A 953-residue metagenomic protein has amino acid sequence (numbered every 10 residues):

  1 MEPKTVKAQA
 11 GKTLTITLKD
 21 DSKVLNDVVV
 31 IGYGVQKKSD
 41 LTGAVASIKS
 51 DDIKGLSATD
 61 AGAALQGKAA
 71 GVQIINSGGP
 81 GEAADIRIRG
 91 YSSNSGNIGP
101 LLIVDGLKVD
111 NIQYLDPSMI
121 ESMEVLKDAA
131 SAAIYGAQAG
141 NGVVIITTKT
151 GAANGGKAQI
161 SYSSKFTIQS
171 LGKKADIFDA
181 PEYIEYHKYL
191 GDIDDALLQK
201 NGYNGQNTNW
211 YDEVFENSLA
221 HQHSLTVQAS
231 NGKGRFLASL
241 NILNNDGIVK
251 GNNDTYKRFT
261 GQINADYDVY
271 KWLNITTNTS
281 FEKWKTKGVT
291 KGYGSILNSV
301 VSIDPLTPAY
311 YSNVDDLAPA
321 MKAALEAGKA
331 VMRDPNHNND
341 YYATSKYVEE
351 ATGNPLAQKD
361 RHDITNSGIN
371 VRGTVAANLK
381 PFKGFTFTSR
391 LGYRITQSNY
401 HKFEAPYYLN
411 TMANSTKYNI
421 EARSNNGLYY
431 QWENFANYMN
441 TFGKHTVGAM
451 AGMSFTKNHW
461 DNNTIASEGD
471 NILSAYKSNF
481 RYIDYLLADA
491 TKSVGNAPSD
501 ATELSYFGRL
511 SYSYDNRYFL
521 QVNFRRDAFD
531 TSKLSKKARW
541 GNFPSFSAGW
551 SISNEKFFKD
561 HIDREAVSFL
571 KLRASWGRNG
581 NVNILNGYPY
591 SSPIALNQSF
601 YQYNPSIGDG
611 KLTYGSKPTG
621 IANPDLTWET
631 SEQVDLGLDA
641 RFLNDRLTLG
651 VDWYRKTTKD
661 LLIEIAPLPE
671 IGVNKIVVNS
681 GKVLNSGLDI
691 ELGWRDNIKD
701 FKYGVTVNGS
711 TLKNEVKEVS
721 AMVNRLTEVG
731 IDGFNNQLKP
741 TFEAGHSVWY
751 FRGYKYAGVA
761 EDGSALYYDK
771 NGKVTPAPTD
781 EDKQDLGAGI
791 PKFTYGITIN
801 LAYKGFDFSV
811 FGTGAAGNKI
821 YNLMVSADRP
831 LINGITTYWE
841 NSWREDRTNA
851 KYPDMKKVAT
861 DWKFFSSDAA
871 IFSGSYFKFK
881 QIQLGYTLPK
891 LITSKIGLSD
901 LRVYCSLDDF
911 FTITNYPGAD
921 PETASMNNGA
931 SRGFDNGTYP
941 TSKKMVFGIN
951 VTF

Functional and structural regions predicted by a protein language model:
M1-Q262, Y267-T276, R372-G373, R564 (+5 more regions): Short, small/polar-rich motifs associated with maturation and membrane association, primarily at protein termini
I53, I98-G99, D105, L197-L198 (+8 more regions): Extracellular/periplasmic, surface-exposed regions of secreted and cell-surface proteins
G62-Q66, S680-L684, R725-F751, L786-G796 (+2 more regions): C-terminal extracellular loops and terminal segments of Gram-negative outer membrane beta-barrel proteins
Q159-N204, K291-Y293, N298-S302, N463-D470 (+6 more regions): Conserved small-residue
N204-G205, E282, K287-N370, G427 (+3 more regions): Acidic/polar loop-and-plug regions of large Gram-negative outer-membrane beta-barrel proteins
A788-N822: Glycine-rich, aromatic-lined ligand/substrate-binding cores of catalytic and carbohydrate-binding domains
F808-F877: C-terminal beta-barrel architecture of Gram-negative outer-membrane proteins
